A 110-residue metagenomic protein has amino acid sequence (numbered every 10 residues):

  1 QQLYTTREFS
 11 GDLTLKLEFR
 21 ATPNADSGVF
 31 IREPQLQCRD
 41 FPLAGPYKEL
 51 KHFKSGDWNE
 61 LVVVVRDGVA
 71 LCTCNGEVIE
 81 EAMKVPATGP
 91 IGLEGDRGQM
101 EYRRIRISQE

Functional and structural regions predicted by a protein language model:
Q1-E110: Carbohydrate-interacting regions of secretory-pathway proteins
